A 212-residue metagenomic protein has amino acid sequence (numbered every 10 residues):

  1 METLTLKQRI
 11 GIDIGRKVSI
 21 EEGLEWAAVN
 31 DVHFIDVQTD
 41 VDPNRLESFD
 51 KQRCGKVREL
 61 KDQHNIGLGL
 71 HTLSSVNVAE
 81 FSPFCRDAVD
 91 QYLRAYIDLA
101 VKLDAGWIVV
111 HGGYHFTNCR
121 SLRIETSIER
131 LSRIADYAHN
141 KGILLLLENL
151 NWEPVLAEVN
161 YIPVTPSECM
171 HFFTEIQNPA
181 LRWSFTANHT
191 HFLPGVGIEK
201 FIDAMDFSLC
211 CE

Functional and structural regions predicted by a protein language model:
M1-A105, T174, N178, G195: N-terminal pre-domain/capping segments
V18, D62-Q63, A79-R182, F192: Active-site acidic/histidine proton-transfer and metal-coordination neighborhood in alpha/beta enzyme cores
G67, P179-L181, S208-C210: A general structural signal for well-ordered secondary-structure junctions
N188: Switch II (G3) loop of P-loop NTPases
H191-E212: Glycoside hydrolase catalytic-domain groove-lining segments
